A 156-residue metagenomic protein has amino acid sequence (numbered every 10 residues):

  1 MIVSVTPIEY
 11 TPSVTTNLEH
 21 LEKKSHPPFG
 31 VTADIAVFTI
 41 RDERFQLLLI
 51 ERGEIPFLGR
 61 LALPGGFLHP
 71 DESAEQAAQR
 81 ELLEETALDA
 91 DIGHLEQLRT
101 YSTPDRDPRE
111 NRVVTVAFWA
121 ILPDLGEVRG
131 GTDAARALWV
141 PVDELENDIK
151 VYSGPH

Functional and structural regions predicted by a protein language model:
M1-V3, E9-Y10: Short, positively charged and aromatic/hydrophobic N-terminal segments
V5, T15-L18, W119, L125: Intrinsically disordered, low-complexity regions
T6-P7, D148: Generic N-terminal leader/processing signal
P7, E22, S153-H156: Membrane-interfacial terminal anchoring regions of lipid-handling membrane enzymes
I8, P12-T15, A90-D91: Non-catalytic terminal extensions that flank enzyme cores
T15-A62, E75: N-terminal strand-loop-strand
L61, L68-H94, L98-H156: Unchanged
